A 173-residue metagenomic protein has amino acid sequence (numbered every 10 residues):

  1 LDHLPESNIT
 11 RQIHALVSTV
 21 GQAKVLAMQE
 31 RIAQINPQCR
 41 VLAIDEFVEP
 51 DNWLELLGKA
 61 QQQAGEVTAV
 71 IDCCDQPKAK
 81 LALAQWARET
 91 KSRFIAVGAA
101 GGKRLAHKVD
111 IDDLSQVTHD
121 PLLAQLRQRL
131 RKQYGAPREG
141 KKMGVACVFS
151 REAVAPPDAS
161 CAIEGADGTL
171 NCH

Functional and structural regions predicted by a protein language model:
L1-H173: Adenine nucleotide-associated cytosolic modules
